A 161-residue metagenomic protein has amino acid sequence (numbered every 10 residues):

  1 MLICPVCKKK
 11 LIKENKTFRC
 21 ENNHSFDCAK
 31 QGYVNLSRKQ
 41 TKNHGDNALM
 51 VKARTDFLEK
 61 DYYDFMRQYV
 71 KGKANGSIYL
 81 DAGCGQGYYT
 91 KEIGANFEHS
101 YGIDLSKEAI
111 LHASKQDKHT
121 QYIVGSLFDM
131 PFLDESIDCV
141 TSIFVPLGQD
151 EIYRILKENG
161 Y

Functional and structural regions predicted by a protein language model:
M1-H44: N-terminal auxiliary segments of SAM/dcSAM-dependent transferases
N43-F65, Y69: Class I SAM-dependent methyltransferase Rossmann-like catalytic core, especially the SAM/SAH-binding loop
G76-G85: Conserved class I S-adenosyl-L-methionine
Q86-F97: Conserved SAM-binding loop of SAM-dependent methyltransferases across substrates and taxa, primarily the Class I
S106-E108: Conserved SAM/SAH-binding beta-strand->alpha-helix loop
K118-M130: Conserved SAM-binding strand-loop segment of SAM-dependent methyltransferases
F128-C139: A short acidic, Gly/Pro-enriched loop at the edge of an enzyme's catalytic core that lines a small-molecule cofactor
Q149-Y161: A short glycine-rich, Lys/Arg-flanked "PGG" loop and its adjoining helix->strand segment in the class I
